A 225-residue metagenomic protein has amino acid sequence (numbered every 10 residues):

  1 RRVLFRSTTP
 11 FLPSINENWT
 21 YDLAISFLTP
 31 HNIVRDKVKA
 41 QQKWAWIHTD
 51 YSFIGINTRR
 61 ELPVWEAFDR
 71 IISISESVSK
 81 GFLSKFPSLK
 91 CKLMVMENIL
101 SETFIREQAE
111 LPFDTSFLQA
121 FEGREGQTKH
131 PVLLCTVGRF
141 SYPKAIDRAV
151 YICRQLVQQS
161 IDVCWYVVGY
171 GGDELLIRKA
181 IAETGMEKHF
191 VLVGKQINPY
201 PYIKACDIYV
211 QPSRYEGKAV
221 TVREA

Functional and structural regions predicted by a protein language model:
V3-L4: Short, small-residue-biased leader/transition segments that mark boundaries at the very start of proteins
F11, R106-Q127, L133: A short helix/loop element that forms part of the nucleotide-sugar donor recognition site in Leloir-type
Q42-A45, A67-L118: Donor nucleotide-sugar binding/catalytic pocket of nucleotide-sugar-dependent glycosyltransferases
V132-Q155, G172-R178: A conserved mid-protein helix/loop that constitutes part of the nucleotide-sugar donor-binding site
Y166-E187: Short, structured helix-loop element that forms part of the nucleotide-activated donor/catalytic region
K195, R214: Aromatic "clamp/platform" in nucleotide-sugar-dependent glycosyltransferases that forms part of the donor/acceptor
Y200, A219-E224: Short alpha-helical segment that forms part of, or immediately flanks, the ligand-binding pocket in carbohydrate-active
